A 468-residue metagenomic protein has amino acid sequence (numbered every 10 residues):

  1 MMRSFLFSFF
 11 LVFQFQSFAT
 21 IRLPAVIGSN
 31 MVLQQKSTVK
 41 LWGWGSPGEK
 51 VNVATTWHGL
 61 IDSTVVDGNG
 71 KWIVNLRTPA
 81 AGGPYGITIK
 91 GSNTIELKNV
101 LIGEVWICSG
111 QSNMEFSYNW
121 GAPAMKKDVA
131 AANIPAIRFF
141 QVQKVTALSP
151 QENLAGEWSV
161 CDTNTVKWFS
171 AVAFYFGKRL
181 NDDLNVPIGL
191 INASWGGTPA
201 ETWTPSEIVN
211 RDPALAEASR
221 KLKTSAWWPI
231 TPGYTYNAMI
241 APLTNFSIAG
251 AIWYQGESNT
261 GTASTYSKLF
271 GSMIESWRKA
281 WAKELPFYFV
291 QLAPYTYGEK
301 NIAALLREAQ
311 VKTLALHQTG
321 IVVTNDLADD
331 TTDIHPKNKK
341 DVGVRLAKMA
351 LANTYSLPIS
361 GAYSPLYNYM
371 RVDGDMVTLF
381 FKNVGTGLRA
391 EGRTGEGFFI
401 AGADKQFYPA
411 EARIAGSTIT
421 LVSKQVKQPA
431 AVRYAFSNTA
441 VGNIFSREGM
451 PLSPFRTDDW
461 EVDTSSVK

Functional and structural regions predicted by a protein language model:
M1-R22: Bacterial Sec-dependent N-terminal signal peptides
T20-K468: Cell-envelope and extracellular/periplasmic
